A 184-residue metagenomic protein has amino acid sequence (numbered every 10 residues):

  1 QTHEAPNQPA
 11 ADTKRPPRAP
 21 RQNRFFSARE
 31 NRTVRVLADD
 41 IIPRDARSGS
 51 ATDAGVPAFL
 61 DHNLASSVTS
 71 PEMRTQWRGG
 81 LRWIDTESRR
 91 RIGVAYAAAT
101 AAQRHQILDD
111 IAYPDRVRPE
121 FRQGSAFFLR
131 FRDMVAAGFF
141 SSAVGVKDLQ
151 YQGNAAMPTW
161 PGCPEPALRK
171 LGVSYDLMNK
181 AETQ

Functional and structural regions predicted by a protein language model:
Q1-Q8, T100: N-terminal export signals
D12, P17-P20, R29-V36, R47 (+1 more regions): Mature-region segments of soluble proteins
R44-S50: Short, solvent-exposed loop/turn elements at domain surfaces
